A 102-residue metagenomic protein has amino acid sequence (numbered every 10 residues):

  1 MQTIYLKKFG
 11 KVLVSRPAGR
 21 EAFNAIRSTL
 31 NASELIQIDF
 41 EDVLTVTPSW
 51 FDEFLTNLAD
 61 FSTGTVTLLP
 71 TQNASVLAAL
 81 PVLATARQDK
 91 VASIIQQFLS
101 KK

Functional and structural regions predicted by a protein language model:
M1-L44, T56-K102: STAS-like cytosolic regulatory interaction modules
A18, W50-F51: Residues at alpha-helix caps and immediate loop-helix transition turns in enzyme cores, especially N- and C-cap
